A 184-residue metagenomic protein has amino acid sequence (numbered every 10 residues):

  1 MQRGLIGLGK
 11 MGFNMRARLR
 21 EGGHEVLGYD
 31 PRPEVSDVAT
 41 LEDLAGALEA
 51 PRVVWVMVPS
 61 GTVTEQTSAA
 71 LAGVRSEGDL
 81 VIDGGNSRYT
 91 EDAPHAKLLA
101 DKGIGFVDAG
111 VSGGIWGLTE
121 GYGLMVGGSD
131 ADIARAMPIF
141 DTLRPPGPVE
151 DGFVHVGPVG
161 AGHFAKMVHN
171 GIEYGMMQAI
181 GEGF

Functional and structural regions predicted by a protein language model:
M1-R52, R75-G78, I115-G117: NAD(P)+-binding Rossmann beta1-loop-alpha1 motif at the extreme N-terminus of oxidoreductases
R3, T67, R88-E182: Rossmann-fold dinucleotide-binding core
D30, L41, G85, G110 (+1 more regions): Residues at the C-termini of beta-strands that transition into short coil/loop
R32, P59, S112: Short beta-to-alpha linker loops that shape the active-site pocket of alpha/beta-hydrolase fold enzymes
L41-V107: Rossmann-fold NAD(P) dinucleotide-binding segment
